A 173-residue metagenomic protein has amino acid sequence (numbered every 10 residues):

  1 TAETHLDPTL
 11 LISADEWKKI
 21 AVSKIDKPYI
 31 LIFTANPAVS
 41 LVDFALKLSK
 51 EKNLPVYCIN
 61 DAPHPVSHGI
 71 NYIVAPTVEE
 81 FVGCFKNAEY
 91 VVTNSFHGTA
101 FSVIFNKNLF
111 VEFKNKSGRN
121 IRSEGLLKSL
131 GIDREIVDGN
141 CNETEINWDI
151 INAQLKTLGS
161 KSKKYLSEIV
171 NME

Functional and structural regions predicted by a protein language model:
T1-E173: Active-site anion-handling motifs in enzyme catalytic cores
